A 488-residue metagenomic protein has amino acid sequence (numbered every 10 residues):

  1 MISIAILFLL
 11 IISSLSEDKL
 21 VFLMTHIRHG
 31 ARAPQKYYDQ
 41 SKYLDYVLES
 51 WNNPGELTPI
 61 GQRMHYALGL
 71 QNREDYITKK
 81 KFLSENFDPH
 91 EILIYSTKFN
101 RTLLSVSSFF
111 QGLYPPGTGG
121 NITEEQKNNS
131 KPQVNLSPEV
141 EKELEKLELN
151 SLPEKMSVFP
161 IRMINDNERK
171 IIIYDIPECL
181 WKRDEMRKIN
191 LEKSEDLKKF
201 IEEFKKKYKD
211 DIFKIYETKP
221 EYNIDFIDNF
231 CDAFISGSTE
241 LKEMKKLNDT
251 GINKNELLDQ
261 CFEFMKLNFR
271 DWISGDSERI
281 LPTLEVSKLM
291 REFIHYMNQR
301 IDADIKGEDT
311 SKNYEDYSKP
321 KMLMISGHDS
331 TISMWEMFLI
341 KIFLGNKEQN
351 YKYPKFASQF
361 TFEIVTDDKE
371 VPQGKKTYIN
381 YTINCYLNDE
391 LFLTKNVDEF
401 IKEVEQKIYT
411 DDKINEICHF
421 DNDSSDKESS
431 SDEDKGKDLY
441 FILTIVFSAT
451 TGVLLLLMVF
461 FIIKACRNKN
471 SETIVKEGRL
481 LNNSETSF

Functional and structural regions predicted by a protein language model:
I2-S16: Cleavable N-terminal signal peptides of Sec/SRP-targeted secreted and luminal proteins
I12, N468-K469: Compositionally biased, intrinsically disordered low-complexity regions
E17-L93, T97-L323, G327-G452, L457-K464 (+2 more regions): Signature for phosphate-centric chemistry
K469-F488: Cytosolic C-terminal tails of single-pass type I membrane
